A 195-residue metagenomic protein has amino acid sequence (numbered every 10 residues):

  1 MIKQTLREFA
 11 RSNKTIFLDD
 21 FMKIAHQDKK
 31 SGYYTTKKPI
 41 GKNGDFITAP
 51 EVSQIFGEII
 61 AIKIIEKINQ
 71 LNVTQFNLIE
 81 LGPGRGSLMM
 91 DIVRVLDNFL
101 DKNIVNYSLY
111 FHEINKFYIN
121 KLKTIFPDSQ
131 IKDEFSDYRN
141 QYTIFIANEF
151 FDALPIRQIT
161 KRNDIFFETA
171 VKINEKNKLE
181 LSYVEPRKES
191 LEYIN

Functional and structural regions predicted by a protein language model:
M1-L81, R85-S129, D133-E134, Y138: Rossmann-like AdoMet
R7-E8, D20, R139-Y142, I146-N195: Class I S-adenosyl-L-methionine
